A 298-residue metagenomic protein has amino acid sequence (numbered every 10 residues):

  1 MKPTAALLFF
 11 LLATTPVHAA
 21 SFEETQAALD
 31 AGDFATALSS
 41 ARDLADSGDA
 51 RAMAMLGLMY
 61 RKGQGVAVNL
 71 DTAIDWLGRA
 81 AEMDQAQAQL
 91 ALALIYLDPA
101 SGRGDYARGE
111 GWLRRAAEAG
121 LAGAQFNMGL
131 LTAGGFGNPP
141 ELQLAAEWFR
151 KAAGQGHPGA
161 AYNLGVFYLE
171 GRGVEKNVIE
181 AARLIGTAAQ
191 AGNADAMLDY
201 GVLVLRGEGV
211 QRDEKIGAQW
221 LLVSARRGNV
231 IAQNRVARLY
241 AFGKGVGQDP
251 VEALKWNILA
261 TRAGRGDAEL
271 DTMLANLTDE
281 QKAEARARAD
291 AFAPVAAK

Functional and structural regions predicted by a protein language model:
K2-L8: Sec-dependent signal peptide recognition, specifically the positively charged N-region followed immediately by
L8-L58, K298: N-terminal leader/linker segments that initiate helical-solenoid repeat arrays
S21-E24, M55-K62, A91-D98, G102 (+9 more regions): Hydrophobic face of amphipathic alpha-helices that form TPR/SEL1-like repeat modules and related alpha-solenoid
G32-D33, D46-A50, K62-Q64, N69 (+16 more regions): Short helix-capping/linker turns of helical repeat alpha-solenoids
L44, M59, A80, I95 (+11 more regions): TPR/TPR-like alpha-solenoid repeats
G247-Q248, L259-K298: Terminal, low-structured helical/coil segments at or just beyond the last alpha-helical repeat
